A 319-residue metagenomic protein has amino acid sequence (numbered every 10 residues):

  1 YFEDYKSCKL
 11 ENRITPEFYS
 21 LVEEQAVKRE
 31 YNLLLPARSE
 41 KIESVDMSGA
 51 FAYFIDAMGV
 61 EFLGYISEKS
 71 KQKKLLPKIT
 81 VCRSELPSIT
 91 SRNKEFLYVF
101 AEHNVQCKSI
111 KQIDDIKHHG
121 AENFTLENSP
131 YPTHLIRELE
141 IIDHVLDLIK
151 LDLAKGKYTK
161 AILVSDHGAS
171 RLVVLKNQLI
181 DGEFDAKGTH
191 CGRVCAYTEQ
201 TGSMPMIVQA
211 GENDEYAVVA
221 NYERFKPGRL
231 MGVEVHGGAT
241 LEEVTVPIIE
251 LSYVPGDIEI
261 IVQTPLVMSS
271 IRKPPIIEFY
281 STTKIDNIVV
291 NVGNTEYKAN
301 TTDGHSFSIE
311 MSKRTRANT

Functional and structural regions predicted by a protein language model:
Y1-T319: Feature captures the catalytic ectodomains and active-site-proximal regions of enzymes that hydrolyze or transfer
